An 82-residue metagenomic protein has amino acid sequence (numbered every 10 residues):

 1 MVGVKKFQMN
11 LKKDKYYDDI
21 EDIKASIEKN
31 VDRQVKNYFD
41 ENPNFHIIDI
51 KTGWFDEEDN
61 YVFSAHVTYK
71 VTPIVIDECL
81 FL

Functional and structural regions predicted by a protein language model:
M1-G3, L82: Short, Lys/Arg-enriched, disordered terminal segments
V4-F45: Short, well-ordered alpha-helical segments
K12-D14, F55, K70-I74: Generic structural motif
K13, F81-L82: A mid-sequence interfacial segment
I50-E57: Short, solvent-exposed loop/turn elements at beta->coil junctions and helix N-caps that rim active or binding pockets
D59-F81: C-terminal edge-of-domain segments
